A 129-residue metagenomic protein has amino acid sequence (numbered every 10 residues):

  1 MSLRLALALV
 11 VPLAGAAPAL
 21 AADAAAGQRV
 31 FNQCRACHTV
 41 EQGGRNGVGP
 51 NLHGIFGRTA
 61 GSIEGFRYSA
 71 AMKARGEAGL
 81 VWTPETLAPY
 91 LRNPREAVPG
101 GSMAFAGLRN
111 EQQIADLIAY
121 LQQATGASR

Functional and structural regions predicted by a protein language model:
M1-L5: Positively charged n-region of N-terminal signal peptides that target proteins for export
A6-A16: Bacterial N-terminal signal peptides
P12, Q33, R58, N93 (+1 more regions): Residues within well-ordered alpha-helical secondary structure of globular protein domains
A14-F31, Q42: Electrostatic cytochrome c docking/interface patches
D23, V30-Q33, V48, T83 (+1 more regions): Stable alpha-helical elements in mature extracytoplasmic
Q28, Q42-P84, S102-F105: Gly/Gly-Pro-rich "capping" loops immediately C-terminal to redox-active cysteine motifs in periplasmic/lumenal
F31-V40, L117, L121: The canonical Cys-X-X-Cys-His
L80-R129: C-terminal capping alpha-helices of c-type cytochrome domains
